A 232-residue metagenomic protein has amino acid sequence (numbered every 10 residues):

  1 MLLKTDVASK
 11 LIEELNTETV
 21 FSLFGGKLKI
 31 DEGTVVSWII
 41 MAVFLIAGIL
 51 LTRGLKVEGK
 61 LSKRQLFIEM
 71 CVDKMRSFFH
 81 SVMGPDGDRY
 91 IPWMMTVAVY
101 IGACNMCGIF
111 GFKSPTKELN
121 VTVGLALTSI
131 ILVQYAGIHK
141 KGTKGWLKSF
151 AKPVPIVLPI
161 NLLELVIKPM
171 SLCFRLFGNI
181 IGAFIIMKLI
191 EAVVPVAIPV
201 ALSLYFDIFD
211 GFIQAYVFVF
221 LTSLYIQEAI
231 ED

Functional and structural regions predicted by a protein language model:
M1-D232: Selective transmembrane helix interface/packing segments
